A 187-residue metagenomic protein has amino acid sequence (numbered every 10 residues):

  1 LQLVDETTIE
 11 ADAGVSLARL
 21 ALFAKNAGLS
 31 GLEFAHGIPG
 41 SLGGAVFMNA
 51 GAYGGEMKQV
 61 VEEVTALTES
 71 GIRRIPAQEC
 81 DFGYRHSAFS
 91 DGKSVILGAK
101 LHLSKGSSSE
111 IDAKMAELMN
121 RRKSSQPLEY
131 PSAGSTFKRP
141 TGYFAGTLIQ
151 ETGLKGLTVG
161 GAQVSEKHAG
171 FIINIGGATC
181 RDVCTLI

Functional and structural regions predicted by a protein language model:
L1-L42: Anion-binding (especially nucleotide phosphate/pyrophosphate-binding) glycine-rich loop and adjoining beta-alpha core
L3-E6, V46, S94-G98: Acidic/polar active-site rim loop that often engages polyanionic ligands
D5-T8, D12, S16-A18, E62-Q78: Short, conserved aromatic-histidine micro-motifs
L17, G43-F47, G54, F137 (+1 more regions): Short, flexible micro-motifs
K25-E62, T68, S132: A gly/ser-rich beta-alpha-beta helix-loop segment of oxidoreductase catalytic cores
Q59-V60, C184-I187: Short, basic, helix/turn surface patches
L67-T185: Phosphate/pyrophosphate- and phosphate-bearing ligand-binding catalytic cores of soluble enzymes
